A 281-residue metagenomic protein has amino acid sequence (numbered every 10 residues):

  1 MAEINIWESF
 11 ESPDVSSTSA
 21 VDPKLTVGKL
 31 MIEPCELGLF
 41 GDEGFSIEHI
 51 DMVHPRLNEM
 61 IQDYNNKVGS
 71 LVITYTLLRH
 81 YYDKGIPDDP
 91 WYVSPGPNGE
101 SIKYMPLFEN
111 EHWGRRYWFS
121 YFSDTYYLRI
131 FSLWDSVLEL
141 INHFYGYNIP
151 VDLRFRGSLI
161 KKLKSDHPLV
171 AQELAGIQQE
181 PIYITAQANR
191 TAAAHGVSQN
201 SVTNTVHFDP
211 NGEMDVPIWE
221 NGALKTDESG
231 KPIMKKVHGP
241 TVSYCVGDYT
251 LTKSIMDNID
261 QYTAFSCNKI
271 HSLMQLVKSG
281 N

Functional and structural regions predicted by a protein language model:
M1-I73, L77, S101-Y121, E139 (+1 more regions): Acidic, Ser/Thr/Gly/Pro-rich intrinsically disordered interaction regions
L71-T74, Y126, L133: Small-residue hotspots
Y75-L78, Y82-G85, D89, V137 (+2 more regions): Leucine-rich amphipathic alpha-helices with coiled-coil/heptad-repeat character
K84-Y92, H143-G157: Short, glycine/acidic-rich hinge or "gate" loops at secondary-structure transitions that mediate conformational
G96-E100: Extracellular and organelle-lumenal recognition/adhesion modules and their flexible linkers in secreted
F119-I130: Extended HEAT/HEAT-like alpha-solenoid repeat tracts in very large eukaryotic scaffold/adaptor proteins
R129-G146: Extended, well-ordered alpha-helical segments in internal regulatory regions
